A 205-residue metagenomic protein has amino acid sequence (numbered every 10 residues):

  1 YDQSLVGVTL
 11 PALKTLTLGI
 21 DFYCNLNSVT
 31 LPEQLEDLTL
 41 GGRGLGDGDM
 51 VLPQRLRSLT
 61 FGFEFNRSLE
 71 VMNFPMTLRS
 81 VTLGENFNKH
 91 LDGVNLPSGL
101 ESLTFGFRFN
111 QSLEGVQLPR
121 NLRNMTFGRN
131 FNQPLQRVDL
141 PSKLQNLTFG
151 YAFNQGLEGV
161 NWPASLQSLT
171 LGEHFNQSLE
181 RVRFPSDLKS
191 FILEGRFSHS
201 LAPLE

Functional and structural regions predicted by a protein language model:
Y1-Q3, T17-N25, T39-G46, T60-S68 (+6 more regions): Concave beta-strand-loop units of leucine-rich repeat
Q3-T9, N25-L31, G46-P53, R67-F74 (+6 more regions): Short, T/G/N/S-enriched strand-turn elements that build extracellular solenoid repeat scaffolds
R55-R57, R79, R108, R120-R123 (+4 more regions): Basic polycationic patches enriched in arginine
